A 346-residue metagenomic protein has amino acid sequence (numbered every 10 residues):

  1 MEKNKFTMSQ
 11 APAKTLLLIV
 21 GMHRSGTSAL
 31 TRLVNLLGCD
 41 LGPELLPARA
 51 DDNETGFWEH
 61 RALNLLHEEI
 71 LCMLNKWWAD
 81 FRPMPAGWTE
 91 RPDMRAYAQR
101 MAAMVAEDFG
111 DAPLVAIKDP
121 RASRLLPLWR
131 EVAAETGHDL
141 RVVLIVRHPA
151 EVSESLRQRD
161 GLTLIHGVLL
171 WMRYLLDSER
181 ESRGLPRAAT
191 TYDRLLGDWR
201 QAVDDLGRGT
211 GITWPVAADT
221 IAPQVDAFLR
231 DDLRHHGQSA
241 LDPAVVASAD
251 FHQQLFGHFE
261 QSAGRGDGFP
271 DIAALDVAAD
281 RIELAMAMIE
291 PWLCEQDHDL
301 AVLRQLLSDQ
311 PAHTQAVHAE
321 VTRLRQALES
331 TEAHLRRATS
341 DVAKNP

Functional and structural regions predicted by a protein language model:
M1-A98, V225: PAPS-dependent sulfotransferase catalytic core
E2-A13, R208, I212-K344: PAPS-dependent sulfotransferases, especially Golgi type II membrane carbohydrate sulfotransferases
R24-S25, C39-D40, A48, R121-R124 (+3 more regions): Short, solvent-exposed loop/turn segments at secondary-structure junctions
L46-E54, I145-A150, E154, R183-F251: The conserved 3'-phosphoadenosine-5'-phosphosulfate
D93-R130: Glycine-rich phosphate-binding loop used to anchor ATP phosphates in small-molecule kinases, encompassing both
M104-P113, D177-A188: A structural motif corresponding to the C-terminal end of an alpha-helix and its immediate exit/capping segment
K118-A122, T136-L156, W171, S178: Conserved phosphate-donor/acceptor-positioning beta-strand/loop module used by diverse small-molecule
R157-L164: Short glycine/proline- and charge-enriched loop/turn segments that cap or connect secondary-structure elements
